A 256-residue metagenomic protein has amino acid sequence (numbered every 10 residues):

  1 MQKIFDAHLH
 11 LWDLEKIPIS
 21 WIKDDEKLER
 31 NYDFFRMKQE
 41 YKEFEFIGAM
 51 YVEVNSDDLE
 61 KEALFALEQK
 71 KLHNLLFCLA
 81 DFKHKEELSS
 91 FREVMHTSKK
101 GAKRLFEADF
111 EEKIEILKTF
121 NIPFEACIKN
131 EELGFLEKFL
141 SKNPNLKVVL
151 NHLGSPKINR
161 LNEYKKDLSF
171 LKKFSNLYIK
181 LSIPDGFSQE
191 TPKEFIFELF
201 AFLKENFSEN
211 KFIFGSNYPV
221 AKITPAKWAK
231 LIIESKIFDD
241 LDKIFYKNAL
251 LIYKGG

Functional and structural regions predicted by a protein language model:
M1-W21: Replace "His-x-His-based motif
Q2-F5, I22-E43, I47-G48, F202 (+2 more regions): Mid-to-C-terminal alpha-helical segments outside catalytic/metal-binding sites
I4, A49, N74-C78, F124 (+3 more regions): Hydrophobic/aromatic residues located in beta-strands of well-ordered beta-sheets within soluble catalytic
H8, A49, L117, H152 (+4 more regions): Conserved, mostly hydrophobic/aromatic
W12-E15, S56-L59, S98-K99, E131-G134 (+3 more regions): Active-site environment of divalent metal-dependent phosphoester hydrolases
Y51, E93, A126, L150-H152 (+2 more regions): Conserved beta-strand positions
D57-E131, K138, K173, K180-P184: Active-site gating/metal-coordination segments in enzymes
G101-N151, K157-L177, P192-F212, K230: Histidine/acidic residue-rich metal-binding segments in metalloenzymes
